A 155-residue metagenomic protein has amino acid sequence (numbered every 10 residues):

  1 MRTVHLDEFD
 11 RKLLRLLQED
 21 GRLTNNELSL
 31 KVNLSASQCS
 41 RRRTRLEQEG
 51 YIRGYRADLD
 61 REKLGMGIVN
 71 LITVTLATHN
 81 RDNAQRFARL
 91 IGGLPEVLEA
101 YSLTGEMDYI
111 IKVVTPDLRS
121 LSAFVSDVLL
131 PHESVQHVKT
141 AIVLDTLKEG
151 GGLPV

Functional and structural regions predicted by a protein language model:
M1-V155: A compositional/biophysical signature of low hydrophobicity enriched in polar/charged and small residues
